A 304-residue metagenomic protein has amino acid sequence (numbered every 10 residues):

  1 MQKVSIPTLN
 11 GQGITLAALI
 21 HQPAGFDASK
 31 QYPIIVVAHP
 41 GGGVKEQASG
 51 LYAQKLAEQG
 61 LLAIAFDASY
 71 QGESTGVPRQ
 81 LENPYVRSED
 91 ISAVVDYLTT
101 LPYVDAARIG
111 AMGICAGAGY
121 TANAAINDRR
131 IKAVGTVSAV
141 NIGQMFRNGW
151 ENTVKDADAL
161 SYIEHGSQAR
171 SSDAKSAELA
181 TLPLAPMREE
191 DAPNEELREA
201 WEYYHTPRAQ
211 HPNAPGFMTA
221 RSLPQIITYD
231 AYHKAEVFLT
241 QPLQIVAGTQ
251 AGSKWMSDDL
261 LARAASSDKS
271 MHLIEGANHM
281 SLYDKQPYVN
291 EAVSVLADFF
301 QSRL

Functional and structural regions predicted by a protein language model:
M1-K30: N-terminal cap/lid segment of alpha/beta-hydrolase-fold proteins
G42-Q54, A68, S257: The serine-hydrolase catalytic nucleophile loop
A48, L81-P102: Alpha/beta-hydrolase active-site loop
K55-T75: Conserved alpha/beta-hydrolase
P102-C115: Alpha/beta-hydrolase fold nucleophile elbow
A122-Y203: Alpha/beta-hydrolase-fold enzymes
F238-L239, I245-A247: Short beta-strand/loop motif that positions the catalytic acidic residue of the alpha/beta-hydrolase fold
A277-N290: Catalytic histidine-centered segment of alpha/beta-hydrolase-like enzymes
